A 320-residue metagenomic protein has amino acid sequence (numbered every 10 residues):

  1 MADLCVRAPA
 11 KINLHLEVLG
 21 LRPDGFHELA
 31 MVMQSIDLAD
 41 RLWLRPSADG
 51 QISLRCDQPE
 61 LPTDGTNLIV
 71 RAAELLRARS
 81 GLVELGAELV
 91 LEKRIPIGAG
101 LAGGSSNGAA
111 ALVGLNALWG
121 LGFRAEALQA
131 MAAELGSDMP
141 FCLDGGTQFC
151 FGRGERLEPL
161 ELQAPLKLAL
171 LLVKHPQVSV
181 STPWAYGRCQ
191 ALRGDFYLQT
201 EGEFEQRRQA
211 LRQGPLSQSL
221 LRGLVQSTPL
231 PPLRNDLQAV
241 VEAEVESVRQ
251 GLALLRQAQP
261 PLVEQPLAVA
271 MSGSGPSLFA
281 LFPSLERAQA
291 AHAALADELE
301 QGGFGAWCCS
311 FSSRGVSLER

Functional and structural regions predicted by a protein language model:
M1-A99, A117, L121-E126, V178 (+1 more regions): ATP-binding N-lobe of GHMP and related small-molecule kinases
R7, V90-E92, L143, F151 (+2 more regions): Short beta-strand segments
L14, L42-L44, I69, G104 (+4 more regions): Residue-level signal for inorganic ion chemistry
V18, P46, K174-H175, A280-S284: Short beta-strand-to-loop capping motifs
S35, G81, A133-E134, P140-L143 (+3 more regions): Solvent-exposed alpha-helices and their adjacent loops that cap or buttress functional pockets in soluble metabolic
P62, V90-W119, S137, A268-F282: Glycine/serine-rich anion-binding loops at beta->alpha junctions that coordinate negatively charged ligand groups
L85-G86, G108, L112-F149, R153-R156: Contiguous, small/hydrophobic- and glycine-enriched helical/loop subdomains that border and often "cap" functional
D144, R153-A268, P283-E286, A293-A296 (+1 more regions): Conserved, helical-rich catalytic subdomain that frames metal- and/or nucleotide-binding sites in enzyme alpha/beta
